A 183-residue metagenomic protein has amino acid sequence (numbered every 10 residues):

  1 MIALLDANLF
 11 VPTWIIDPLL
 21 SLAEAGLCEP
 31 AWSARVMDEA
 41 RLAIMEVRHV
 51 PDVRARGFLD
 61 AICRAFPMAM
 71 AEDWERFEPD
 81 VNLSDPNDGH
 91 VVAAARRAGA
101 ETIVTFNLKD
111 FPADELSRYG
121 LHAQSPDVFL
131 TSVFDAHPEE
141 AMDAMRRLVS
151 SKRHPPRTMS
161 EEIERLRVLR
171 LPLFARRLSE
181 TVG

Functional and structural regions predicted by a protein language model:
M1-D17: Metal-dependent nucleic-acid phosphoesterase active-site entry motif
N8-L9, R35, K109, V128: Alpha-helix/helix-capping structural signal
T13-V47: PIN/NYN-family metal-dependent endoribonuclease catalytic core
A34, E75, S125-D127: Residues at the C-termini of beta-strands that transition into short coil/loop
A43-A65, A136-R147, S151-K152: Extended, non-globular alpha-helical segments
P67-T102, A136, P156, R167-G183: Active-site neighborhoods of divalent-metal-dependent phosphate/nucleic-acid chemistry enzymes
D88-H122: Acidic, metal-binding active-site segment of PIN/NYN-like and related structure-specific nucleases
K109-G183: Acidic, PIN/NYN-like endoribonuclease modules and their adjacent C-terminal/linker elements
